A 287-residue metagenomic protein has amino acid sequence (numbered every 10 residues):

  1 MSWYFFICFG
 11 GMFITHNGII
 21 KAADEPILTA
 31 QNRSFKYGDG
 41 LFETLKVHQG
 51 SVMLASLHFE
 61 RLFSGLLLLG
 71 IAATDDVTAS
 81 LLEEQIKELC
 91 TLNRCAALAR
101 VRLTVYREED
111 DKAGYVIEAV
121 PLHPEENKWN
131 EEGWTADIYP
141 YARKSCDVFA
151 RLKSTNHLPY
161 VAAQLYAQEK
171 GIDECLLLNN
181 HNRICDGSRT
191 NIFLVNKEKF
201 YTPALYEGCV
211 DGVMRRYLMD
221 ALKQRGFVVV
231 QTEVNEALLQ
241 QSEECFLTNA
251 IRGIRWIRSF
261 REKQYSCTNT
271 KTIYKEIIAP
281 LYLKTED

Functional and structural regions predicted by a protein language model:
F5-E88, Y106-E108, K112-D287: Helix-start/capping segments and mature chain N-termini
C90-A99, G226-F227: Short secondary-structure junctions
C95-V105, K112: Ordered, amphipathic secondary-structure segments that act as subunit-interaction surfaces in large macromolecular
